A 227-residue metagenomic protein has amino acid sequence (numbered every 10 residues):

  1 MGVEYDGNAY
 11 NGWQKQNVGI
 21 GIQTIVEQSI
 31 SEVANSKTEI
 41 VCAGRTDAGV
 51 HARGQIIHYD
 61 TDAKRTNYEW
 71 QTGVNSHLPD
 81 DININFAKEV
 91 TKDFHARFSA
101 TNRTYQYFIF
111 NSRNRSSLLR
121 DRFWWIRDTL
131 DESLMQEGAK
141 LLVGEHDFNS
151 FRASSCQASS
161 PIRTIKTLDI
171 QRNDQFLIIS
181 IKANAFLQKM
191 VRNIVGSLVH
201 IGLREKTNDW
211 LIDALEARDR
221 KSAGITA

Functional and structural regions predicted by a protein language model:
M1-A227: Structured-RNA-binding interfaces characteristic of tRNA pseudouridine synthases
